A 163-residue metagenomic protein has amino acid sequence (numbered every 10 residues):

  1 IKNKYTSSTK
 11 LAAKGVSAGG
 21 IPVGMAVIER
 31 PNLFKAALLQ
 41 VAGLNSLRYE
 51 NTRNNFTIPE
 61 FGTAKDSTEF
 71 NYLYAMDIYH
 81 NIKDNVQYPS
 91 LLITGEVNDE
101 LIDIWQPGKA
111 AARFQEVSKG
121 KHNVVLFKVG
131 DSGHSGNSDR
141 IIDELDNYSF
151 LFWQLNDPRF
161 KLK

Functional and structural regions predicted by a protein language model:
I1-K163: Active-site-proximal cap/loop segments of hydrolase catalytic domains
